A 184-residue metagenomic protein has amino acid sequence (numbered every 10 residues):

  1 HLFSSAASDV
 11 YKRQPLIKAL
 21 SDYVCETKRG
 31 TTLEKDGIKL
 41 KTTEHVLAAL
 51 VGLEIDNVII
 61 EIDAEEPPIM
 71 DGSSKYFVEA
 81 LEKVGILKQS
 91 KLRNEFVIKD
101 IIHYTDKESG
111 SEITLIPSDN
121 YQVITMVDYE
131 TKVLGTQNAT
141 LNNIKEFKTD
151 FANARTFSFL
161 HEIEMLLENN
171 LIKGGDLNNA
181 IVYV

Functional and structural regions predicted by a protein language model:
H1-A7, Y11: Single conserved hydrophobic/aromatic residue that forms the stacking wall/gate of nucleotide- or nucleobase-binding
K12-V24: A short, structured beta-strand/loop element
T27-A48, G52-I55: Polybasic/polar functional segments that serve as interface/processing modules
G30-T31, I60-K75: Short, surface-exposed loop/turn segments at secondary-structure boundaries that line and modulate
D36-L40, P67-G72, Q137-N138: Ordered, soluble secondary-structure elements with a strong preference for glycine-centered loop motifs and nearby
A49, L53, E61, A80-L87: Mid-sequence acidic-hydrophobic segments that form the walls of catalytic/ligand-binding cavities or oligomerization
E66-P67, Y76, A80-V184: Extended, charged/glycine-rich binding lobes that contact polyanionic ligands
